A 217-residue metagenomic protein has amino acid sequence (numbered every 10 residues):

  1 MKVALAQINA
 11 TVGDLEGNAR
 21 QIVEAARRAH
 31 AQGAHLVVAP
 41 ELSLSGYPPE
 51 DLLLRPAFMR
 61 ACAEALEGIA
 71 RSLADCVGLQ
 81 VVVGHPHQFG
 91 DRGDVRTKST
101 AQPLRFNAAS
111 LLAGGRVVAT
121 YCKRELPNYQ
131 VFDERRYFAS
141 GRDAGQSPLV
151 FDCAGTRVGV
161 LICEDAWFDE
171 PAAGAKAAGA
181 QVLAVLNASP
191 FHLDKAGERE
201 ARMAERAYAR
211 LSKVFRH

Functional and structural regions predicted by a protein language model:
M1-H217: Enzyme catalytic cores with a strong preference for nitrogen-chemistry domains
